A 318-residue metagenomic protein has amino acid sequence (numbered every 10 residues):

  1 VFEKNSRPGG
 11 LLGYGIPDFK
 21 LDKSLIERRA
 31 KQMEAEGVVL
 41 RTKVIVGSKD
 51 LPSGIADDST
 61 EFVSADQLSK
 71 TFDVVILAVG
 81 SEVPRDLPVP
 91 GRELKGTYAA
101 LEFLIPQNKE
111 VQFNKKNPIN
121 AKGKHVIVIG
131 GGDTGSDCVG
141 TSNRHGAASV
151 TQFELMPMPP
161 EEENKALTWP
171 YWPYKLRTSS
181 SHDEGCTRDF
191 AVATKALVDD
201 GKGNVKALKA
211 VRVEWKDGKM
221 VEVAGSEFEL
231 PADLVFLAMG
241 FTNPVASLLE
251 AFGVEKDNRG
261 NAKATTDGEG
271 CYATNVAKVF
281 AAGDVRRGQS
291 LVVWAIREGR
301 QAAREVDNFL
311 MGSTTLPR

Functional and structural regions predicted by a protein language model:
V1-E3, G9-R28, Q32-A35, R41-V44 (+11 more regions): Structural/interface elements that position substrates and couple domains in central-metabolism enzymes
V1-S48, R85-R92, G135-H182, D189 (+3 more regions): Beta1-alpha1 glycine-rich phosphate/pyrophosphate-binding loop at the start of Rossmann-like nucleotide-binding domains
E27-V89, K195-E214, A232-F236, F241-L249: Feature captures the FAD/FMN-dependent oxidoreductase FAD-binding
E93-G123, K216-Q289: FAD-site-proximal beta/loop scaffold in flavoenzymes
A121-G132: Beta1/beta-strand and adjacent pyrophosphate-binding region of the FAD-binding site in flavoprotein oxidoreductases
G135-G140, H145, V276, A282-P317: A conserved FAD-binding loop/helix module that cradles the flavin
T168-K206, K216, L310-R318: Mid-to-C-terminal Rossmann-like scaffold of FAD/NAD(P)H-dependent oxidoreductases
